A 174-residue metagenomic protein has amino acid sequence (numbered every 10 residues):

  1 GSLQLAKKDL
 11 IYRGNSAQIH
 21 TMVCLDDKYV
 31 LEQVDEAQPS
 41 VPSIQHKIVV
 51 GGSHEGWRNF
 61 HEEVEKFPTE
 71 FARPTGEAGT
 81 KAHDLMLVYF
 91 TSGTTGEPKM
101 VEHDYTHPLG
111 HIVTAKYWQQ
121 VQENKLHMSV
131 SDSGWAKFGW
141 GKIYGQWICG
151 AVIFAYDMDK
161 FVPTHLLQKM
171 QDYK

Functional and structural regions predicted by a protein language model:
G1-E65, K174: Structural core segment of the AMP-binding/adenylate-forming
A6-D9, D104, V162: Short loop/turn segments at beta->alpha junctions
I11, E77, T164-L167: Short hydrophobic/charged patches on amphipathic alpha-helices used for structural packing and interfaces
V49, E55, E65-F90, E97 (+2 more regions): Conserved pre-ATP/AMP-binding loop-to-beta segment of ANL
Y89-S92, S131: Active-site beta-alpha turn of Rossmann-fold NAD(P)-dependent dehydrogenases/reductases
G93-T94, G150: Conserved G/P- and acidic residue-centered "switch" motifs that form tight phosphate/ATP-binding loops in soluble
M100, P108: Active-site "substrate specificity/gating" loop of NAD(P)-dependent dehydrogenases, especially the short-chain
L109-S129, S133-K174: Conserved AMP-binding/adenylation subdomain of ANL enzymes
